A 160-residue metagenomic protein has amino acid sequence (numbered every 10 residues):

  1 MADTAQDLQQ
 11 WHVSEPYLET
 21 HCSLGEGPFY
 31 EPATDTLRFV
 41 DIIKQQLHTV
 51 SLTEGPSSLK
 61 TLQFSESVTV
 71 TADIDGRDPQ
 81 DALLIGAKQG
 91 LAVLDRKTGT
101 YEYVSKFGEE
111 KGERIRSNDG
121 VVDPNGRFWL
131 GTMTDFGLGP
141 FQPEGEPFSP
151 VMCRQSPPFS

Functional and structural regions predicted by a protein language model:
A2-C22, L52-Q63, S105-F107: A short helix->beta-strand "capping" segment at the edge of beta-propeller domains
E15-Q46, S67-T71: Beta-strand-rich domains and repeat architectures in extracellular enzymes and scaffolds, especially beta-propellers
Y30-T34, I74-Q80, V122-N125: Residue-level detector of Asp-centered blade-edge/turn motifs that repeat once per structural unit in beta-propeller
A33-Q63, K88-K97: Beta-propeller domains
T36-R38, A82-L84, W129: Conserved beta-propeller blade signature
T53-L91, E102-R116: Blade-loop segments of beta-propeller domains
D95-L138, Q142-E144: Asp-box/WD-like beta-propeller blade repeats and closely related beta-sheet repeat scaffolds
P143-Q155: Beta-propeller blade signature
